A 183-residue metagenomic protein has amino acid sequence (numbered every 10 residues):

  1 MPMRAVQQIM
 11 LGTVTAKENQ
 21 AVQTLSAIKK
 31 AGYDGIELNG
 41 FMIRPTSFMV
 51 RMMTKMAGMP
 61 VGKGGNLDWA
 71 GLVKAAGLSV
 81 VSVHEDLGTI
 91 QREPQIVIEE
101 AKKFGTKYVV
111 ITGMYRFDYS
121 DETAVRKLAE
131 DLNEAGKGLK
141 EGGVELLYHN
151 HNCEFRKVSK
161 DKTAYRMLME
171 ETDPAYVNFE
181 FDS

Functional and structural regions predicted by a protein language model:
M1-Y108, N178: N-terminal pre-domain/capping segments
T15-N19, S120-V125, K157-K160: Short, solvent-exposed loop/turn segments at secondary-structure boundaries
L25, P94, A129-L132, K162-R166: Extracytoplasmic/secreted envelope proteins and their assembly/folding machinery, especially bacterial periplasmic
I36, L139-S183: Acidic/histidine-rich catalytic cores of soluble enzymes
T54-M56, E99-E100, K127-A129, A164-M167: Short, hinge-like loop/turn segments at secondary-structure boundaries
G64-L67, F117-V125, D131: Active-site-adjacent beta->alpha loops and helix N-cap segments on the catalytic face of soluble alpha/beta enzymes
A75-A76, F104, A135, E141-G142 (+1 more regions): Helix C-cap/helix->beta junction micro-motif
A101-T123, G142-F155: Active-site groove signature of glycoside hydrolases
